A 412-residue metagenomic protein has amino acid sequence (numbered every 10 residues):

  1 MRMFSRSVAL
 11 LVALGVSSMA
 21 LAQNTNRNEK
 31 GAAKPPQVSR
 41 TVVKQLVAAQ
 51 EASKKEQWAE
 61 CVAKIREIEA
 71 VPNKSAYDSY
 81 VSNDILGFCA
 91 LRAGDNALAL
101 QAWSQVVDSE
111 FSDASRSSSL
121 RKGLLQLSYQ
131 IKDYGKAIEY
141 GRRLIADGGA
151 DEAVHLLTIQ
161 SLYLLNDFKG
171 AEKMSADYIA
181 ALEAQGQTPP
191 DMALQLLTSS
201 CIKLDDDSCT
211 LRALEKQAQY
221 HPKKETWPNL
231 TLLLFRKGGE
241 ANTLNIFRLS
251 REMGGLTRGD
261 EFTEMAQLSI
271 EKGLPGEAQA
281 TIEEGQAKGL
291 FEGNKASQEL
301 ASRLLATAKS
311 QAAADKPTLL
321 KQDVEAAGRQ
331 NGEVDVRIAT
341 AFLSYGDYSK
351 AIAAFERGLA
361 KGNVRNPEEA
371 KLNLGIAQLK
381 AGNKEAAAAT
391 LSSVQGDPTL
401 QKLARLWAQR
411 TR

Functional and structural regions predicted by a protein language model:
R2-M3, V8, V12-S104, S112-S119 (+2 more regions): N-terminal leader/linker segments that initiate helical-solenoid repeat arrays
F4, L21-V38, R258-E261, Q267-D315: Long, contiguous interaction/recruitment modules in multidomain scaffold/adaptor proteins
V38-V47, A76-N83, D113-G123, D147-L157 (+10 more regions): Generic helix N-cap/helix-start motif at coil->alpha-helix transitions
A52, A90, S128, L162 (+6 more regions): Residue at a conserved register position within TPR or TPR-like alpha-solenoid repeats
K64-R66, A97-V107, Y134-I145, G170-A181 (+6 more regions): Alpha-helical repeat scaffolds
A90-I145, L157: Surface-exposed, polar helix/loop patches in the mature regions of secreted/periplasmic/lumenal proteins that form
Q330-R412: C-terminal soluble interaction/assembly domains
